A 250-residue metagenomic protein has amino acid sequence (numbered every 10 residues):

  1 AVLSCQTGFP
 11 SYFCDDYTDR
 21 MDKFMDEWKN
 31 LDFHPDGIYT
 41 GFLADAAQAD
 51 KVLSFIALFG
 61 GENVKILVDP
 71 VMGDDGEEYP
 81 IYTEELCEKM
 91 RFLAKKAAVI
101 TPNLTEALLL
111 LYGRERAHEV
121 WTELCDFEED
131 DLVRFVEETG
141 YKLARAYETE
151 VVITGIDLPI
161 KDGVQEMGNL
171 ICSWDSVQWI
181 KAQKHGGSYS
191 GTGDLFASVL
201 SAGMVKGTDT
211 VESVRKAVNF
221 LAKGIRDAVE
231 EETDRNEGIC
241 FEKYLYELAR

Functional and structural regions predicted by a protein language model:
A1-P80, E242-L248: Conserved N-terminal subdomain of the carbohydrate kinase-like
P10-D16, E78-T83, E115-R116, D126 (+1 more regions): Short glycine-enriched, charge-decorated loop/helix-capping segments at active-site entrances that position
I81-V177: Conserved phosphate/ATP/ADP-binding segment of small-molecule kinases
V177-Q178, G203-A217: Phosphate-handling active-site elements
V177-S190: Short pre-catalytic strand/loop immediately N-terminal to key active-site residues, enriched for Gly-Thr
S188-T210: Short, small-residue alpha-helix embedded
V211-R250: Charged C-terminal helix
